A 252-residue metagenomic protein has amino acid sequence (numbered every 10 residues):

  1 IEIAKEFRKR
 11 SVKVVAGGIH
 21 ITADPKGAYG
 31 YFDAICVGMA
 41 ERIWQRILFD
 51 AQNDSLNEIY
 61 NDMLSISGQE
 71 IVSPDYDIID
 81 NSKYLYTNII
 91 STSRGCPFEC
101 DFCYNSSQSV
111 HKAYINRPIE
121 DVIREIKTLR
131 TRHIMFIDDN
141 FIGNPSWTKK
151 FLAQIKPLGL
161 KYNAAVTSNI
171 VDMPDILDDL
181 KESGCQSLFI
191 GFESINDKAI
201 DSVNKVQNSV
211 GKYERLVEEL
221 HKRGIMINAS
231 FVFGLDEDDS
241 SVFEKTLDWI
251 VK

Functional and structural regions predicted by a protein language model:
I1, E41, P145-K149, M173-P174 (+1 more regions): Conserved strand-to-helix beginnings and helix N-cap segments that scaffold or border functional pockets
I1-T128: Acidic, low-complexity intrinsically disordered segments
R10-K13, Y162, K252: Structural alpha-beta junctions
P25-G30, D175-I176, E237-V251: Catalytic cores of alpha/beta
C36-E41, I59-Y60, S183-L188, S209-Y213 (+1 more regions): Short, structured secondary-structure boundary patches
V72-N228, F233-L235, D248: Radical SAM [4Fe-4S] cluster-binding motif and immediate context
